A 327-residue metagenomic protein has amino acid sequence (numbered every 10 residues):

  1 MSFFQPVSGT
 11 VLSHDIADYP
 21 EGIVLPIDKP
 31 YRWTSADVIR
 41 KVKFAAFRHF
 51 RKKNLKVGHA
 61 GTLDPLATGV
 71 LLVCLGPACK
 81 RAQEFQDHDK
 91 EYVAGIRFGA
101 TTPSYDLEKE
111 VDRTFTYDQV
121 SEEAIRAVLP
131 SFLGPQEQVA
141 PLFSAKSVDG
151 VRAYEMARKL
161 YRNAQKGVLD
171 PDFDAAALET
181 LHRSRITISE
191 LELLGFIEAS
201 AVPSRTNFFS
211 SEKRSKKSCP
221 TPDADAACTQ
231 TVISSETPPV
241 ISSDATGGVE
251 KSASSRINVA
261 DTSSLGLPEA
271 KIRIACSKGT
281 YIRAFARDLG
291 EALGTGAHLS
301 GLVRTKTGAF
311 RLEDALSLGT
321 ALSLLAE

Functional and structural regions predicted by a protein language model:
M1-E327: Catalytic/RNA-binding core of pseudouridine synthases
